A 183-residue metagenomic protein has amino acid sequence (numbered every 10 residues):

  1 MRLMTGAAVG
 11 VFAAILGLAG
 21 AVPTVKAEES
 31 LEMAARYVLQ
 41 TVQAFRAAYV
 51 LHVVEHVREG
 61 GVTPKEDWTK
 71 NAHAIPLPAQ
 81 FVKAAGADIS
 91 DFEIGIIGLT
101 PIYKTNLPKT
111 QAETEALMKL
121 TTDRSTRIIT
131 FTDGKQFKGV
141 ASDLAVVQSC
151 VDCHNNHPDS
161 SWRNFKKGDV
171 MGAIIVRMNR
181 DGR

Functional and structural regions predicted by a protein language model:
M1-V11: Bacterial N-terminal signal peptides that target proteins for export
R2, I15-G17, A116-K119: Acidic/proline-rich low-complexity IDRs
V9-A19: Bacterial N-terminal signal peptides
P23-A145, D159-R183: Extracytoplasmic c-type cytochrome modules immediately beyond a signal peptide or single-pass transmembrane anchor
V146-P158: The canonical Cys-X-X-Cys-His
